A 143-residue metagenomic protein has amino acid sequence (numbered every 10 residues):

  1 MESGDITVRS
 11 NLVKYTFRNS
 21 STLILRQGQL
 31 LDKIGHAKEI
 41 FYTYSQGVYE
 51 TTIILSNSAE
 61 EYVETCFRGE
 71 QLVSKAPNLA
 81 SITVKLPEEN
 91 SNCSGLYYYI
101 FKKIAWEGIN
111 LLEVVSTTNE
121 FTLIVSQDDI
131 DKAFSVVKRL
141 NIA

Functional and structural regions predicted by a protein language model:
M1-A143: A conserved regulatory-domain signal marking ACT and ACT-like small-molecule sensing domains and adjacent regulatory
